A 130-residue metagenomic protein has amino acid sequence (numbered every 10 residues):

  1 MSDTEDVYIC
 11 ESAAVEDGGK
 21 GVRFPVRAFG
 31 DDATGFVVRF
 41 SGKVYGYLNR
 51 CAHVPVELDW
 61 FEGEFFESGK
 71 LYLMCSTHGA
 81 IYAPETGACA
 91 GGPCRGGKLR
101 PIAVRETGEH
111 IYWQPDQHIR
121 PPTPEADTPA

Functional and structural regions predicted by a protein language model:
M1-G69, A83-P84, K98-A130: N-terminal pre-ligand scaffold of iron-sulfur
C51, C75-H78: Short cysteine clusters
Y72: A short acidic, glycine-rich active-site loop that binds or catalyzes chemistry on phosphate/adenosine moieties
G79, A88-A90: A conserved acidic, glycine/proline-rich C-terminal tail/linker
A90-G97: C-terminal structural segments of small proteins and small subunits
